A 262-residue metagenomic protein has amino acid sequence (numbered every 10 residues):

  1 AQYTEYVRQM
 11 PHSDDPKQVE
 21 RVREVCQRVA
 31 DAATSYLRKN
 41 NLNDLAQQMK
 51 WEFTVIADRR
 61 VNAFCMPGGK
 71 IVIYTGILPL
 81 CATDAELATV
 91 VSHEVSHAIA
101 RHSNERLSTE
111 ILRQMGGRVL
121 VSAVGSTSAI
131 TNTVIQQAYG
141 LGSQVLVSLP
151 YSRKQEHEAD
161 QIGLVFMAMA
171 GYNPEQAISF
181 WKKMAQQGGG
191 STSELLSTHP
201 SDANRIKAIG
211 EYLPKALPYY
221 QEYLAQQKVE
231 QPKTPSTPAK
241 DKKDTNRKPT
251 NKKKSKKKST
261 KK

Functional and structural regions predicted by a protein language model:
A1-K262: A Zn2+-metalloprotease active-site environment signal
